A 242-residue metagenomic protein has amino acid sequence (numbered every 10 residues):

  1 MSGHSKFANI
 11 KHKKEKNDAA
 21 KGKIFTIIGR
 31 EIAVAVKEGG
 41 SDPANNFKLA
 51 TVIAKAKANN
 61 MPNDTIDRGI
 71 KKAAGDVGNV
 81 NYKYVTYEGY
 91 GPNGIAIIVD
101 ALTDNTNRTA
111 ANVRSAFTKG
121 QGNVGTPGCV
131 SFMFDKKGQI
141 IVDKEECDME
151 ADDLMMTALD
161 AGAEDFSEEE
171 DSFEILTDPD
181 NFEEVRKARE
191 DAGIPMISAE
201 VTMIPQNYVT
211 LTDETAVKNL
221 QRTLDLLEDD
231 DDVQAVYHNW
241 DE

Functional and structural regions predicted by a protein language model:
M1-G125, V130-I141, D241: N-terminal cationic and glycine-rich segments that engage phosphates or anionic surfaces
Q139-E242: Positively charged, low-complexity, intrinsically disordered RNA-binding extensions
